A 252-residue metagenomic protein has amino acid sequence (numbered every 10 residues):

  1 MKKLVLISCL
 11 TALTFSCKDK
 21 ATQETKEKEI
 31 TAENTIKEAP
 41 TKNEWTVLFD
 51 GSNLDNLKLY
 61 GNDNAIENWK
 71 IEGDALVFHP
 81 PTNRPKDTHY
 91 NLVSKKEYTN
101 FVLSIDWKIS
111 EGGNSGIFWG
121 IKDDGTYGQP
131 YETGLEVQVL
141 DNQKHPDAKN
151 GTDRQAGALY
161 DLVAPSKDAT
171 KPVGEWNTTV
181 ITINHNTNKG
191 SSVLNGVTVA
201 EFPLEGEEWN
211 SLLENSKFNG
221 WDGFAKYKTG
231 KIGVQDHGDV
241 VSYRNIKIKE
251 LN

Functional and structural regions predicted by a protein language model:
M1-L4, D19: Positively charged n-region of N-terminal signal peptides that target proteins for export
L4-A12: Sec-dependent N-terminal signal peptides
K18-N252: Carbohydrate-interacting regions of secretory-pathway proteins
